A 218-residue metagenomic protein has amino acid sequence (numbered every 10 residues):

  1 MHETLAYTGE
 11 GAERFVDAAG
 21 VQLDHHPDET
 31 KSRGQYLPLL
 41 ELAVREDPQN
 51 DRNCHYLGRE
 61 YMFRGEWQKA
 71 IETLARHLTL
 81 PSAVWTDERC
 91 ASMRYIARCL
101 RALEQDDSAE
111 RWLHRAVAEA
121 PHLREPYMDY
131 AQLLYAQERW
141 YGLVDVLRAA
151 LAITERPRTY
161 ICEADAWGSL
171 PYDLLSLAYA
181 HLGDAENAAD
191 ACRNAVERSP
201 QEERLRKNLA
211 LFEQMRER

Functional and structural regions predicted by a protein language model:
M1-E72, R76: Catalytic-site signature of metal-activated, phosphate-bearing donor transferases, centered on the GT-A/GT-A-like
R33, W67, D106-D107, W140 (+1 more regions): TPR-repeat structural position
Y61, L100, L134, Y179 (+1 more regions): Residue at a conserved register position within TPR or TPR-like alpha-solenoid repeats
